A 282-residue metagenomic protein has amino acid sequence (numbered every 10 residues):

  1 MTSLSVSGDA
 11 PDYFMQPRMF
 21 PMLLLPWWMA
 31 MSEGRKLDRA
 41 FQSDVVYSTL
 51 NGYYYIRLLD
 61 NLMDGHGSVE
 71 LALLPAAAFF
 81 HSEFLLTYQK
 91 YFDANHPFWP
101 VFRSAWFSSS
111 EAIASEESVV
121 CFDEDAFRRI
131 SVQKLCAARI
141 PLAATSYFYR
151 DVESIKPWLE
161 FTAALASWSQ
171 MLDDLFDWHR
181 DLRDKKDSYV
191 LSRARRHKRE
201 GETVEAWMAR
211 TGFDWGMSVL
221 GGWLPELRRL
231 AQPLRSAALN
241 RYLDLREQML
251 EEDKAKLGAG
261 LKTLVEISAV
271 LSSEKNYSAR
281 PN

Functional and structural regions predicted by a protein language model:
M1-K36, S48-T49, Y54, L62-M63: N-terminal domain-start signal
D9-F14, D38, V69-E70, D125-F127: A short glycine/serine-rich beta->alpha loop
F14-L23, V45-Y53, A76-K185, L245 (+1 more regions): All-alpha helical catalytic cores of prenyl diphosphate-utilizing isoprenoid enzymes
K36-H81: Aspartate-rich (DDxxD/NDxxD/DxxxD) Mg2+/diphosphate-binding motifs and their adjoining helix-loop segments
G67-Y91, E124-K134, L182-P225: Divalent-cation-assisted or electrostatically stabilized phosphate/pyrophosphate-binding catalytic cores
S104-F107, C121-D125, E202-N282: Catalytic cores of phosphodiester-bond-cleaving enzymes
F161-R210, V270-N282: C-terminal extensions
